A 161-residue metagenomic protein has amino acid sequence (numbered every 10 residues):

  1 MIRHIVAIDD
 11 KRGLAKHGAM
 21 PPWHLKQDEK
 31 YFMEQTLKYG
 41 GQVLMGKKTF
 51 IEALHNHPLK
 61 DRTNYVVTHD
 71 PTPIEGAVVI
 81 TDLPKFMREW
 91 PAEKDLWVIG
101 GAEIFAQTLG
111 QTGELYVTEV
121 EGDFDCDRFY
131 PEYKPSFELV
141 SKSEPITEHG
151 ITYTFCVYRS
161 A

Functional and structural regions predicted by a protein language model:
M1-A161: Enzymes that bind and transform nitrogen-containing heteroaromatic metabolites
